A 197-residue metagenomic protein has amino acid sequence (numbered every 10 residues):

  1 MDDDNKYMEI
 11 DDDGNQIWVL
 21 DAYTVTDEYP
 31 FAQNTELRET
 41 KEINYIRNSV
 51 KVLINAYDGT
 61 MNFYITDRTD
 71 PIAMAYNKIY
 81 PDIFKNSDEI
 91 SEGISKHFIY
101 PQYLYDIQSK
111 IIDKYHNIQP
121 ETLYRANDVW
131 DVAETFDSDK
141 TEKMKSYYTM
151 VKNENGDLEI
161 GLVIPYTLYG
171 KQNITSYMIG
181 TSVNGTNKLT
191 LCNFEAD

Functional and structural regions predicted by a protein language model:
M1-F31, R47-S49: A conserved hydrophobic secondary-structure block that centers on an alpha-helix together with its immediately flanking
D12-G14, E42-I46, E154-G156: Solvent-exposed loop and beta-edge segments used for protein-protein assembly and interaction
W18, V52, I160: A broad, low-specificity signal marking well-ordered, structured residues that form hydrophobic/aromatic
A22-T26, I54, D67-R68, Y166: Short, flexible loop/turn elements at secondary-structure junctions
P30, T69, Q172: Short acidic, gly/pro-rich beta-turn/loop elements at beta-sheet edges and active-site/ligand-binding grooves
F31-F63, Y177-T190: A short, surface-exposed beta-strand/turn
E42-K96: Soluble extramembrane regions of membrane proteins in the secretory/endomembrane system
I72-D197: Accessory, solvent-exposed terminal regions and/or long lumenal/extracellular loops of proteins
